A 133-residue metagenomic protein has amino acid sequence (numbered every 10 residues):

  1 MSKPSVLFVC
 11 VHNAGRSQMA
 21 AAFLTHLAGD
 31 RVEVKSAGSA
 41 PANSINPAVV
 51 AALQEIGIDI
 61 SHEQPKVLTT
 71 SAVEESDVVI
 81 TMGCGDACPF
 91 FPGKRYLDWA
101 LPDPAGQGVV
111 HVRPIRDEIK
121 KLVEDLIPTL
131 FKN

Functional and structural regions predicted by a protein language model:
S2-N133: Short polar/charged helix/loop
